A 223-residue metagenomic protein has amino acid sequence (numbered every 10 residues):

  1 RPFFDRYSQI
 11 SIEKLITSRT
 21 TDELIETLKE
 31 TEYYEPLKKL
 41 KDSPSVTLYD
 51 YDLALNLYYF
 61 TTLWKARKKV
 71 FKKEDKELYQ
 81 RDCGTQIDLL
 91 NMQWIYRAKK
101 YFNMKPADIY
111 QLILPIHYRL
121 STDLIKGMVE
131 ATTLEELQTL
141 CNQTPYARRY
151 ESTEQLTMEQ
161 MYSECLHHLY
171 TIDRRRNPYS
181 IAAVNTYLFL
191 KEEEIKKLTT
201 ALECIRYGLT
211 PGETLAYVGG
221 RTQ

Functional and structural regions predicted by a protein language model:
R1-Q223: Extended alpha-helical surfaces
